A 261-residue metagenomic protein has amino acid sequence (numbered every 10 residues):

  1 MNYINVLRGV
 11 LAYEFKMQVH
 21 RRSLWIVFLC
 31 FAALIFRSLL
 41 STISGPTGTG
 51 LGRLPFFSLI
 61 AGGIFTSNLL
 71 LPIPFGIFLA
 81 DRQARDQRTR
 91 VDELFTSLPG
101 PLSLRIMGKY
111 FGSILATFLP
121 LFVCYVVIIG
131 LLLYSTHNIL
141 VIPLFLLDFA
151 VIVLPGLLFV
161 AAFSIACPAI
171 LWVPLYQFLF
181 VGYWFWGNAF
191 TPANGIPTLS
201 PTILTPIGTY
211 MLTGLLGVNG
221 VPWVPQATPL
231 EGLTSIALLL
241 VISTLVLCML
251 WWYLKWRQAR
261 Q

Functional and structural regions predicted by a protein language model:
M1-A12, D81-R90, L158-A189: Cytoplasmic juxtamembrane interface segments
M1-F31, R260: Aromatic- and glycine-rich beta-strand/loop motifs that create alpha-glucan
L24, C30-I77, M107-Y176: Secretory targeting signals
S44-S58, F178-Q261: Terminal transmembrane helical anchor/hairpin motif
L71, F95, V127, A193-P201: Juxtamembrane/disordered regions of integral membrane proteins
P72-Q87, V160-A169, V173-P174, I236-A259: Transmembrane alpha-helical segments in integral membrane proteins
F78-L119: Helix-loop-helix units of permease transmembrane domains in multi-pass membrane transporters, especially ABC
V91-L94, P120-V126, V224-Q226: N-terminal hydrophobic signal/anchor transmembrane helix of membrane proteins
